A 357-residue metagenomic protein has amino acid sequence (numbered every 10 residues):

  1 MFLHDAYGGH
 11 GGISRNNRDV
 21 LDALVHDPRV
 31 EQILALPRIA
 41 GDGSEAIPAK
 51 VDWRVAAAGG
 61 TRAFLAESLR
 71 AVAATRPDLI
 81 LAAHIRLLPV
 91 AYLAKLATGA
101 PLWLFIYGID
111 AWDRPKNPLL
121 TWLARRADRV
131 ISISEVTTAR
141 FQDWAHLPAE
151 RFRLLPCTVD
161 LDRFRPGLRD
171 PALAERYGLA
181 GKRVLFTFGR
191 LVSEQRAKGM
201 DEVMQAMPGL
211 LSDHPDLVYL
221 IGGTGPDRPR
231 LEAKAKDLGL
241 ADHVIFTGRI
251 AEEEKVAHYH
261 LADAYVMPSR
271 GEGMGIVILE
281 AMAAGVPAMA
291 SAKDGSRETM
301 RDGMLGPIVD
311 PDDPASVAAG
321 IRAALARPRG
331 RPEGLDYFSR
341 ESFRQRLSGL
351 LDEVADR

Functional and structural regions predicted by a protein language model:
F2, L179-K198, M204-M207: Conserved donor-binding/catalytic core segment of Leloir-type glycosyltransferases
A82-L87: Short His-centered aromatic/hydrophobic patch
A124, R249-I250, A257-A262: Short alpha-helical donor nucleotide-sugar binding micro-motif in glycosyltransferases
V136, T158: Carbohydrate-associated surface elements
P229-I250: Nucleotide-activated donor-binding/catalytic signature segment of Leloir-type glycosyltransferases, i.e., the conserved
R270: Aromatic "clamp/platform" in nucleotide-sugar-dependent glycosyltransferases that forms part of the donor/acceptor
P287-A290: Short hydrophobic beta-strand element within catalytic cores of glycosyltransferases and related nucleotide-activated
D302-P314, R322-R327: Conserved acidic donor-binding segment of nucleotide-sugar-dependent glycosyltransferases
